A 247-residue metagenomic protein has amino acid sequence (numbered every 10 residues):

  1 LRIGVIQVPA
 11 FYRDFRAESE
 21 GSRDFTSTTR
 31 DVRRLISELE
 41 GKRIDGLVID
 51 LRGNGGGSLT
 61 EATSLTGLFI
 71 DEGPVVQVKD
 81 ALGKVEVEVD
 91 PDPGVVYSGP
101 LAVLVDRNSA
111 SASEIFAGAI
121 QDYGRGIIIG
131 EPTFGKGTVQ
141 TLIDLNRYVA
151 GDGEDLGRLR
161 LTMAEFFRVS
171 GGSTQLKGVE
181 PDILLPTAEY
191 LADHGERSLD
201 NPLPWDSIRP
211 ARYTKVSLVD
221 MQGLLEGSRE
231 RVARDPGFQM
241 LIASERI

Functional and structural regions predicted by a protein language model:
L1-A150, E165: Cleft-lining beta-strand/loop regions that shape enzyme active-site pockets
V5, P74, P100, R158-T162 (+2 more regions): Generic structural signal for residues positioned in beta-strands
V96-N108, E154-G171, Y213-R229: A broadly tuned preference for mixed-charge, low-complexity surface segments
G124, I129-E196: Polar, glycine-rich mid-to-C-terminal structural blocks that act as macromolecule-binding/assembly scaffolds
V169-I247: Conserved functional hotspot residues or short segments at active or partner-binding sites across diverse domains
